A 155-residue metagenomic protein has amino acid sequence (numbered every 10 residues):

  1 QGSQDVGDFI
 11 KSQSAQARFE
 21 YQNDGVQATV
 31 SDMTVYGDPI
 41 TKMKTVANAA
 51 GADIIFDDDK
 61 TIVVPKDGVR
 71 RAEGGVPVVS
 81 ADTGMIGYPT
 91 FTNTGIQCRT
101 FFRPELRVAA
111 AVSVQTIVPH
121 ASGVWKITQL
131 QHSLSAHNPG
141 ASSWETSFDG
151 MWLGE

Functional and structural regions predicted by a protein language model:
Q1, A28-T34, G95-C98: Second-shell loop/turn segments in exported
Q1-A17: Surface-exposed cap/loop segments at beta↔alpha junctions
G2-D5, V35-D38, F101: Short, contiguous, pocket-lining structural segments that sit at or immediately flank catalytic/ligand-binding sites
V6-K11, I40-K44, L106, A110 (+1 more regions): Extracytoplasmic/secreted envelope proteins and their assembly/folding machinery, especially bacterial periplasmic
S14-T90: Short beta-strand-centered interaction patches in the first periplasmic/extracellular domains of large envelope
D57, V63-E155: An acidic/polar, Gly/Ser/Thr-rich interaction patch typically located in mid-to-C-terminal regions of proteins
